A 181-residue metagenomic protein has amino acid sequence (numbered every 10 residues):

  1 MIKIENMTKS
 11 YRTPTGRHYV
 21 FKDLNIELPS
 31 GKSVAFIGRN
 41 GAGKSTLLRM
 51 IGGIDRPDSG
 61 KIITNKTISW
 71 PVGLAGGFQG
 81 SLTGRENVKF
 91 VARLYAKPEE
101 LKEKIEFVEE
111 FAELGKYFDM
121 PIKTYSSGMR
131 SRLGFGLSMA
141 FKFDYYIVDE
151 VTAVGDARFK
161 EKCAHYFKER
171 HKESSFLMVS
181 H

Functional and structural regions predicted by a protein language model:
I2, V20-D23: Conserved structural motif at the start of ABC-family nucleotide-binding domains
I2-G16, I62: Conserved beta1/A-loop at the N-terminus of ABC ATPase nucleotide-binding domains
K9, N25-L28: Conserved A-loop
S10-T15, T67, V72-R158, A164-H165: ABC-family P-loop ATPase nucleotide-binding domains
L24, F167: Class I S-adenosylmethionine-dependent transferase superfamily signal
S30, T64-K66, F141-K142, H171-E173: Short loop/turn elements that form and flank the Walker-type P-loop nucleotide-binding site in RecA-like NTPase cores
S30-A35, R39-R93: ABC ATPase nucleotide-binding domain signature region
E169-S180: Conserved catalytic loops of ABC-family nucleotide-binding domains
